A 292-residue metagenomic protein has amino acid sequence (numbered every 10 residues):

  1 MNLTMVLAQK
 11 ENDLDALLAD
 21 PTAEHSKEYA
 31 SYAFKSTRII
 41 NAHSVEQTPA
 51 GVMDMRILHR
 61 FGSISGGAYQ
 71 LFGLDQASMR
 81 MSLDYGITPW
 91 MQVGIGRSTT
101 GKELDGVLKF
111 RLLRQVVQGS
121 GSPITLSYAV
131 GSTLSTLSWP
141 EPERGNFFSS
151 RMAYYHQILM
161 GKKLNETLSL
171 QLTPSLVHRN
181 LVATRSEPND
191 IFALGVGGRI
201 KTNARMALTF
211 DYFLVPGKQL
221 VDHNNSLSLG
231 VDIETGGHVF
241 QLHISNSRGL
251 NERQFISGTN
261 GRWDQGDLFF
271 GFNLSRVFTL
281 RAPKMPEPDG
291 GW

Functional and structural regions predicted by a protein language model:
L3-A8: Sec/Tat signal peptide C-region and signal peptidase I cleavage site
Q9-G145, M152-H156, G161-L172, L176-N180 (+4 more regions): Transmembrane beta-barrel domains of Gram-negative outer membranes and organellar outer membranes
A183-G217: A contiguous binding-surface segment within folded domains or other stable secondary-structure elements
D222: Positively charged, low-complexity, intrinsically disordered RNA-binding extensions
